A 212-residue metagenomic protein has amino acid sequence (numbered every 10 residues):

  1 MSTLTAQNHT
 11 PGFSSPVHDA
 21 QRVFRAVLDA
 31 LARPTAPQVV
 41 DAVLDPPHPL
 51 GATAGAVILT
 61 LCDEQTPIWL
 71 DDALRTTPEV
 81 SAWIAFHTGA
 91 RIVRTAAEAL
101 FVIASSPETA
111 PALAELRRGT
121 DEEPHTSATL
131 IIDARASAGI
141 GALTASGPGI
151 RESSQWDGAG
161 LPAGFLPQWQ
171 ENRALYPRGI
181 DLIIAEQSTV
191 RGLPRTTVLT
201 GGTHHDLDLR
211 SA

Functional and structural regions predicted by a protein language model:
M1-P67, D71-L74, F86-H87, S188-T189 (+2 more regions): N-terminal, charge-rich interaction modules
P78-T200, A212: Internal, well-folded beta-alpha domain core
